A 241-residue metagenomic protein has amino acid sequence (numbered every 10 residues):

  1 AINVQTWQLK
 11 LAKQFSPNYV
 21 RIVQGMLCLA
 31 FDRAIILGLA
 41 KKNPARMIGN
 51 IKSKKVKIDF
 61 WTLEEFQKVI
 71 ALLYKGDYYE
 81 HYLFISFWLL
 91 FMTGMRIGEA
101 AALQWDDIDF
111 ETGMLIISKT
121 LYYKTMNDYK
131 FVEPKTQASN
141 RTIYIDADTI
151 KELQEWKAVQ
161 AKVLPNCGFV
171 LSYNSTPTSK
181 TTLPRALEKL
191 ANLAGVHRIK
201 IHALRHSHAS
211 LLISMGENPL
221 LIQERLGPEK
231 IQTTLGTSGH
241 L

Functional and structural regions predicted by a protein language model:
A1-L39, K55, G76-H81, P177-T182 (+1 more regions): N-terminal core-binding DNA-recognition domain of tyrosine site-specific recombinases/integrases
Q14-P17, A71-L83, T93, I143 (+4 more regions): Short, basic (Lys/Arg/His-rich) helix/loop patches that form interaction surfaces in the mid-to-C-terminal regions
P17, R21, I36-L103, E111 (+3 more regions): Basic, Lys/Arg- and aromatic-enriched nucleic-acid-binding interface segment
F60, L121, L226-L241: Catalytic-site neighborhood detector that most strongly recognizes the C-terminal catalytic loop/helix of tyrosine
G98, E111-T149, V159-V163: Basic, Lys/Arg-rich DNA-contacting stretches centered on the C-terminal catalytic core of tyrosine recombinase systems
